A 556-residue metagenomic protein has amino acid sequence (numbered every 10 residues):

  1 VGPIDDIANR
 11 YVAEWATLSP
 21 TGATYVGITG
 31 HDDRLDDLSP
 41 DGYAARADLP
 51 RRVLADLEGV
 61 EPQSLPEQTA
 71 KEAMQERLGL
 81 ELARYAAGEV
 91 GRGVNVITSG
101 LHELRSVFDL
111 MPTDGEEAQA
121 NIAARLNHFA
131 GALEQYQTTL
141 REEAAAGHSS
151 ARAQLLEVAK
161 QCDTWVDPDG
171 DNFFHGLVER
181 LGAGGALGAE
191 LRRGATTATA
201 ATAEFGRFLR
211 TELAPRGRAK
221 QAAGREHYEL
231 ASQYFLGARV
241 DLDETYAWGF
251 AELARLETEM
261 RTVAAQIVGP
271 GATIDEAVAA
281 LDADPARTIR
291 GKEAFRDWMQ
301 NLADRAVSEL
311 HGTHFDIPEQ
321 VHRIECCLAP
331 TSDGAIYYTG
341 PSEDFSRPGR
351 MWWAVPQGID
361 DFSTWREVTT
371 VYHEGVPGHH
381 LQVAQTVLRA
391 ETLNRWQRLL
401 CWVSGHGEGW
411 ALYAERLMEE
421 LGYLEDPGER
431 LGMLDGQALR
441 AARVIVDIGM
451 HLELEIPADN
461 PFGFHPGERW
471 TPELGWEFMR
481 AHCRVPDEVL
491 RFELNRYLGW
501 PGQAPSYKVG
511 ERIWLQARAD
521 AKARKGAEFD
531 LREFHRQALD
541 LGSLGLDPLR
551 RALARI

Functional and structural regions predicted by a protein language model:
V1-I556: N-terminal maturation segment of proteins
